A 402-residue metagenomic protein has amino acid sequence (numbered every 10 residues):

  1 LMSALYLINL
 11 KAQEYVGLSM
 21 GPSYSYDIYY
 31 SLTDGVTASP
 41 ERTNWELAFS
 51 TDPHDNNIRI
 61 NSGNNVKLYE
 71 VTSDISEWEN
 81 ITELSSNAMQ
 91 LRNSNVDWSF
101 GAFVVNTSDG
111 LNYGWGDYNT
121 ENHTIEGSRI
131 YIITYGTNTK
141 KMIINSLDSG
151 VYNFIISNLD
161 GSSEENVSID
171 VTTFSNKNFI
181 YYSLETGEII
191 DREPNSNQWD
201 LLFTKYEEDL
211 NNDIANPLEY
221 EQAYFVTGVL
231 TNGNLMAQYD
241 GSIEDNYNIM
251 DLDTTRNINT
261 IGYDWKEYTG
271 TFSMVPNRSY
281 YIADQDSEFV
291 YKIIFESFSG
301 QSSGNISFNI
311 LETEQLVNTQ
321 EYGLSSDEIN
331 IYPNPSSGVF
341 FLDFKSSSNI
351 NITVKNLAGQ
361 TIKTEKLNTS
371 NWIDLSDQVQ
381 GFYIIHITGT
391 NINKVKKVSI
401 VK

Functional and structural regions predicted by a protein language model:
I8-A12: Sec/Tat signal peptide C-region and signal peptidase I cleavage site
Q13-L316: Surface-exposed, beta-sheet-biased, low-hydrophobicity segments with strongly acidic/polar composition
E312-Y332, G338, T361: Residue-level detector of functionally pivotal "anchor" positions at catalytic/ligand-binding pockets or at interdomain
S337, D377-Q380: Surface-exposed loops/turns
K345-I350: Short proline/glycine-enriched turn/loop motifs at strand-loop junctions of beta-rich domains
V354-I362, Y383: Short, glycine-anchored, charge-dense loop/turn motifs used at functional sites
T361-Q378, K394: Glycine-centered tight-turn motifs at strand-turn-strand junctions
Q380-K402: C-terminal tail/sorting-segment detector
